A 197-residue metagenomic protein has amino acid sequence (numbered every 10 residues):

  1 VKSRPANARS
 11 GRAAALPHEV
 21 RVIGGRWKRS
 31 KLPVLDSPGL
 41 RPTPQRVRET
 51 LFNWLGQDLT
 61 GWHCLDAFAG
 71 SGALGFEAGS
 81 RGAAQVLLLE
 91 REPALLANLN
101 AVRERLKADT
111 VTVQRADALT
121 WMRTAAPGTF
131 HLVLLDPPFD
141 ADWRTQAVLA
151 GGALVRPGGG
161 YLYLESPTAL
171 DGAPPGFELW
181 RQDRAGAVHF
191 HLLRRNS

Functional and structural regions predicted by a protein language model:
V1-S197: Class I S-adenosyl-L-methionine-dependent methyltransferase catalytic core
